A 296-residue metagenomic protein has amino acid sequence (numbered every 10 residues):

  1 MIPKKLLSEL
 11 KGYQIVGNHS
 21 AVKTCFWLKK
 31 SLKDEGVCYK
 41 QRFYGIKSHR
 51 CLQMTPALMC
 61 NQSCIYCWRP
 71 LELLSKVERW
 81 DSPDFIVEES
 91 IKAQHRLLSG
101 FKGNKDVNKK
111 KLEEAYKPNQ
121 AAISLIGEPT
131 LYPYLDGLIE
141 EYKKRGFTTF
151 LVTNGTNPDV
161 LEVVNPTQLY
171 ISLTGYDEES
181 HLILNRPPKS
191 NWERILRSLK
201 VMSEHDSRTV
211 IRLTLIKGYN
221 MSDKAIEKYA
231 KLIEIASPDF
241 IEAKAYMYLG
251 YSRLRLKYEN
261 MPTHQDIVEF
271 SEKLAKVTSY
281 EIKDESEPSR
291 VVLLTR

Functional and structural regions predicted by a protein language model:
M1-L58, Q62-Y66, P70-K92, R96: Flexible, acidic/Gly-rich N-terminal and inter-domain linker regions that tether and position cofactor-handling modules
V22-C25, L135, I267, S271: Short, highly selective alpha-helical patches that border small-molecule cofactor pockets in redox/cofactor-processing
I46-C60, I235-Y246, I267-K273: Short, solvent-exposed linear motifs at loop/edge-of-secondary-structure regions
H49, Y116-P118, S286-R290: Short Gly/Ser/Thr- and Asp/Glu-enriched loop/turn motifs at secondary-structure junctions
F85-A115, N119: Short Fe-S-cluster ligation motifs
K105-Y258, P262-Q265: Conserved AdoMet/S-adenosylmethionine-binding subsite of the radical SAM
E234, H264-R296: C-terminal accessory regions of radical SAM enzymes
